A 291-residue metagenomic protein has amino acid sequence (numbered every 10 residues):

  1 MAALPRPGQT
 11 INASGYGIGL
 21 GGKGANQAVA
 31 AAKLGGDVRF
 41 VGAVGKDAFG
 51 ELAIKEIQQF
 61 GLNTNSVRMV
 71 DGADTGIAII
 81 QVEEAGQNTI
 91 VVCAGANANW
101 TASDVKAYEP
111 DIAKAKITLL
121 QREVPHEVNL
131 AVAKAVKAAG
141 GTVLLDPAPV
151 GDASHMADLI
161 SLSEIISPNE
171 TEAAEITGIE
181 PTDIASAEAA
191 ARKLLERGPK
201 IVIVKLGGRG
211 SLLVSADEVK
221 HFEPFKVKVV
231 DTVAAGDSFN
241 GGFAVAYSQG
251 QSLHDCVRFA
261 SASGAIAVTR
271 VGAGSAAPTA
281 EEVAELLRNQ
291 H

Functional and structural regions predicted by a protein language model:
M1-Q59, K228-V230: Glycine-rich phosphate/adenosyl-contacting loop at the front of the ribokinase-like
G15, V41-K46, N65-T75, D146-A148 (+1 more regions): Beta-strand->loop->alpha-helix junctions that form or flank phosphate-binding loops in nucleotide-handling enzymes
A31, N169, G236: Short, conserved phosphate/pyrophosphate- and ester-handling motifs at nucleotide-, phospho-/glycolipid
A32-K33, K137, S248: Gly/Ala-rich phosphate-binding loop of Rossmann-like dinucleotide-binding domains, activating on the conserved
A43, S66-V70, I80-I117, R122: Conserved phosphate-binding/catalytic loop of the ribokinase/pfkB sugar-kinase fold
G61, A98-S103, L145-G151: Short gly/ser/thr-rich secondary-structure transition/capping motifs
I117-A189, G208-S211: Conserved beta-alpha-beta core of the PfkB/ribokinase-like small-molecule kinase fold
D152-A153, A157, I184-H291: Conserved phosphate-binding/catalytic region of the ribokinase-like
